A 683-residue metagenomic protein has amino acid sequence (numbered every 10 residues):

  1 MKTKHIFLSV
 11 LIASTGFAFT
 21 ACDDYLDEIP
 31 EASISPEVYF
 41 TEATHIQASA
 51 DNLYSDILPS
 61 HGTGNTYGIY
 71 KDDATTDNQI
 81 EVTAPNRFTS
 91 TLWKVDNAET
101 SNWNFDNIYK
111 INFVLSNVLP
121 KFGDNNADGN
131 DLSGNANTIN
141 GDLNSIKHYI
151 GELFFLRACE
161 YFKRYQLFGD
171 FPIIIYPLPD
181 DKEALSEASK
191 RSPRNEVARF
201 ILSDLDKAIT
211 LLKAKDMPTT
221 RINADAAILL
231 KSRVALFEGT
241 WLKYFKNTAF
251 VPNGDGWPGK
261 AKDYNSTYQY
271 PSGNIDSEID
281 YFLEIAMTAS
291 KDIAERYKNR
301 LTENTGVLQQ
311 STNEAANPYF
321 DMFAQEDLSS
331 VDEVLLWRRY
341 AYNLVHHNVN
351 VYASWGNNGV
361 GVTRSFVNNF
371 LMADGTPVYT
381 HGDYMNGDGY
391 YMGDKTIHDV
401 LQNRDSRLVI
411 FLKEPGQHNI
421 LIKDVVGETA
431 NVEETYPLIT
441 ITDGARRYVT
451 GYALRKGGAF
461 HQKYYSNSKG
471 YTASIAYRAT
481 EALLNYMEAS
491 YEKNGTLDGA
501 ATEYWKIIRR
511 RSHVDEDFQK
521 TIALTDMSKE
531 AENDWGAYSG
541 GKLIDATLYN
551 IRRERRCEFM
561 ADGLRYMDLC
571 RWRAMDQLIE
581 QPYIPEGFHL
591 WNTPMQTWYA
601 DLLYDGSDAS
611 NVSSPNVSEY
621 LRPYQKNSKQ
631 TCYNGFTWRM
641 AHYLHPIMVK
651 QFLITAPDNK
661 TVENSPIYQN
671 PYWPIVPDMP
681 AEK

Functional and structural regions predicted by a protein language model:
M1-E31, D568: Bacterial Sec-dependent N-terminal signal peptides
C22-A74, A98, F113, P120 (+8 more regions): Acidic, glycine-rich segments characteristic of secretory precursors and extracytoplasmic regions
Q47-H61, I80-F168, A184-A224, I397 (+8 more regions): Conserved, well-structured interaction surfaces
N104-N107, F200, G256-E278, M287 (+7 more regions): Long, intrinsically disordered, low-complexity segments
K110, D204, N247, F282 (+2 more regions): Alpha-helical solenoid repeat scaffolds, predominantly canonical TPR units
N130-G141, D170-R191, L242-I285: Short coil/linker segments at helix-helix boundaries
E160-P172, K231-A249, A261-Y264, E481-G495: Extended, well-ordered alpha-helical segments in internal regulatory regions
E333, H346, Y352, G389-R478 (+1 more regions): Flexible, polar/acidic helix-loop-strand segments at domain edges
